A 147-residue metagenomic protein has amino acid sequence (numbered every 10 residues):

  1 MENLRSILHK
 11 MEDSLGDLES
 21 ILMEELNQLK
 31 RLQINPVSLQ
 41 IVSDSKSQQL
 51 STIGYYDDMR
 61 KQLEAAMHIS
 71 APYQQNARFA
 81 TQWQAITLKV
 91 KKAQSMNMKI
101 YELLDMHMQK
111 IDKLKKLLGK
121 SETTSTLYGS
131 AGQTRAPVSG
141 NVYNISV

Functional and structural regions predicted by a protein language model:
E2-I69, Y73, T81: Extended, charge-rich alpha-helical scaffolding segments
S51, Q62-L63, A77, L114-K116 (+1 more regions): Short, surface-exposed linear patches
N76-A77, Q84: Short, contiguous strand/loop micro-motifs
W83-V147: Short terminal interaction segments
